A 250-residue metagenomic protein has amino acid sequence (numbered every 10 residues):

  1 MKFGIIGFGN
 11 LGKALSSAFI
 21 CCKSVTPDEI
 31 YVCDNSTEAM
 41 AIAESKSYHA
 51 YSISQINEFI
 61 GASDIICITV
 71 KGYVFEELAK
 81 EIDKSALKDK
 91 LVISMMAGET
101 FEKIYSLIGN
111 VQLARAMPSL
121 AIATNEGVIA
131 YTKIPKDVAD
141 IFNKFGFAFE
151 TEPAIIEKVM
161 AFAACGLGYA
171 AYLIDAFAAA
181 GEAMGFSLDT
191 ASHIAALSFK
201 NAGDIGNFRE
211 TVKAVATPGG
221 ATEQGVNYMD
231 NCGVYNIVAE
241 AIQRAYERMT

Functional and structural regions predicted by a protein language model:
M1-G4: Extreme N-terminal starter segment of soluble prokaryotic enzymes
F8-G9: Glycine-rich Rossmann-fold phosphate-binding loop(s) that bind the pyrophosphate of adenine dinucleotide cofactors
G12: Catalytic nucleophile loop
L15-S17, Y31, T37-I42, K46 (+1 more regions): Rossmann-like NAD(P)(H) cofactor-binding subdomain of soluble oxidoreductases
I30, M40, F59, S187-I194 (+2 more regions): Small-residue helix-packing motif on alpha-helices
K103-Q112, G127-V159, G168-I205, R248: Internal alpha-helical scaffold of NAD(P)-dependent oxidoreductase catalytic cores
I156-A161, T211-K213: Short pre-catalytic strand/loop immediately N-terminal to key active-site residues, enriched for Gly-Thr
S192-T250: NAD(P)-dependent Rossmann-like dehydrogenase/reductase catalytic/cofactor-binding core
